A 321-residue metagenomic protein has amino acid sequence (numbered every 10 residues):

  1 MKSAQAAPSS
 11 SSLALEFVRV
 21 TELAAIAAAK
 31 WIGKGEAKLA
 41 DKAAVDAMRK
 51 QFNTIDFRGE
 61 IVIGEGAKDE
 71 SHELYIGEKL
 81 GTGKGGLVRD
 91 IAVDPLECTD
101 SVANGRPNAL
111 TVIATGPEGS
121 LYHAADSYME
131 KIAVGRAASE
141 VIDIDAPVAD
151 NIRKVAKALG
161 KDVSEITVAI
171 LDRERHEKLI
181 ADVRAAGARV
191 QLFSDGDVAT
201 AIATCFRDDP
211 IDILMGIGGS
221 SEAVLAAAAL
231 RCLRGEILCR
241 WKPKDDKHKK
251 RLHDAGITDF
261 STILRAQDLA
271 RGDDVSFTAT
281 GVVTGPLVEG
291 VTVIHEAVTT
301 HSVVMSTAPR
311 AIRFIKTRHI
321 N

Functional and structural regions predicted by a protein language model:
M1-A92, R153, K157, D273 (+1 more regions): N-terminal subdomain of lithium-sensitive/metallo-dependent phosphomonoesterases centered on the IMPase/IPPase/PAP
K2-A7, L13, A203-S221, L225-N321: Oxyanion/phosphate-interacting regions
K68-E70, R175, S194-A201: Short acidic loop-to-helix transition motifs that present clustered carboxylates
E73-Y75, A103-R106, A124-S127, K178-R184 (+3 more regions): Short acidic, glycine/serine/threonine-rich loops at helix termini
G85-E97, S101-S120: DPxDG-like acidic metal-binding loop motif
V112-L192, G285-P286, G290-T292, V298-I320: Acidic beta-strand-loop-alpha-helix segment within the catalytic core of divalent metal-dependent phosphate-processing
V183-V190, D197-A203, R207-I211: Glycine-rich ThDP/TPP pyrophosphate-binding loop and its adjacent helix/strand module within ThDP-dependent enzymes
